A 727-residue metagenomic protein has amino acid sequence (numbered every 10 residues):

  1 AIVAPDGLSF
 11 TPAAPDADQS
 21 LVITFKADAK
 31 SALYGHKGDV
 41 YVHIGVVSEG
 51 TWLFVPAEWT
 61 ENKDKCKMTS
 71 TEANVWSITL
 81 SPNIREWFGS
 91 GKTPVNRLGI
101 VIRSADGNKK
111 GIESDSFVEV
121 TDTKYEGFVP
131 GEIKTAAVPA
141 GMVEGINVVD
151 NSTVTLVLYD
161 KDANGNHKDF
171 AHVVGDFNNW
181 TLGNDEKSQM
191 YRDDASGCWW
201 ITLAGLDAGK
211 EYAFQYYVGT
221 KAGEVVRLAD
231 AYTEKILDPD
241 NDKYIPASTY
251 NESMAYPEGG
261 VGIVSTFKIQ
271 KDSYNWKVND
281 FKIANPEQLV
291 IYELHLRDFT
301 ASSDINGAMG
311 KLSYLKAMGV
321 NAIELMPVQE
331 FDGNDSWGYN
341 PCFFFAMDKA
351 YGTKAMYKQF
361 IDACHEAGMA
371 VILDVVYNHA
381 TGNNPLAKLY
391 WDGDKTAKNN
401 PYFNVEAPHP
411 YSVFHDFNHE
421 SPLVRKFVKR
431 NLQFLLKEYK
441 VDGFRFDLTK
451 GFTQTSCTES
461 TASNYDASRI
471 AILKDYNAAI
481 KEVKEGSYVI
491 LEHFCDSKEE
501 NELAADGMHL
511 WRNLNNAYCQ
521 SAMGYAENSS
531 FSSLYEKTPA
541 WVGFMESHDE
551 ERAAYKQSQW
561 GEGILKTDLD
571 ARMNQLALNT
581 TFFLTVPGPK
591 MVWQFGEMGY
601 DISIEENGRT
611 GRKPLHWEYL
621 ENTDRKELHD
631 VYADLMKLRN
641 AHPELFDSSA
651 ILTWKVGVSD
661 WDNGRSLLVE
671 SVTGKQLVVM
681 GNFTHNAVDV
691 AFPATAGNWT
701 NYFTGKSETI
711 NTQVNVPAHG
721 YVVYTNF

Functional and structural regions predicted by a protein language model:
T11-A27, V148-T155: Contiguous beta-strand segments within globular domains
D39-K92, G107-S114, V157-G209, G219-N241: Aromatic-rich carbohydrate-binding modules that target alpha-glucans
K110-G127: Short beta-strand elements
Y125-A171, R227-Q288: Basic K/R-rich, polyanion-interacting modules in nucleoproteins and related proteins
T233-L237, N241, E252, D272-S273 (+3 more regions): Substrate-binding/active-site clefts of carbohydrate-active enzymes
P246-E293, N528-V542, D549-R572, L576: Glycine-rich phosphate/pyrophosphate-binding loop and adjacent beta-alpha nucleotide/cofactor-binding cores
Q329-E330, D335-N340, A367, K437 (+6 more regions): Active-site-proximal helices and loops of the catalytic beta/alpha 8
I710-F727: C-terminal beta-strand-rich structural cap/linker in extracellular carbohydrate-active enzymes
